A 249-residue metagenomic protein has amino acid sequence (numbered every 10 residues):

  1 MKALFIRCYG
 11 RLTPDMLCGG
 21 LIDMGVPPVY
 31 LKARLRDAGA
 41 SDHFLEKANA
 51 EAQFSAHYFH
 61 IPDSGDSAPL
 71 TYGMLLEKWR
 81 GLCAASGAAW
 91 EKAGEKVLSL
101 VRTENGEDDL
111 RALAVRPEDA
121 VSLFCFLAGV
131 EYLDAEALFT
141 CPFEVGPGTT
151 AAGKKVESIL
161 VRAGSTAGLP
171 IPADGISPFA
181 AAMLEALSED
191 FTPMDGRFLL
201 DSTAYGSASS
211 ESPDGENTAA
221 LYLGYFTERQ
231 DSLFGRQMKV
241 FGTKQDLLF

Functional and structural regions predicted by a protein language model:
M1-F5: Extreme N-terminal starter segment of soluble prokaryotic enzymes
D15-P27, G87, L123-D134: Alpha-helical support elements that line or immediately flank enzyme active sites and cofactor-binding pockets
I22-M24, G242-F249: Short, surface-exposed ligand-recognition loops at beta-strand->loop->(often short) alpha-helix junctions that present
D23-D108, R162-S165, I171-A181, M194-L200: Glycine-rich nucleotide/cofactor/substrate-binding loop typically near the N-terminus or early in the first domain
P28-Y30, A128-K244: Mobile "lid/hinge" segments at catalytic clefts and subdomain interfaces of large enzymes
A89-A93, V115-S122, A152, P172-A180 (+2 more regions): Short, contiguous, pocket-lining structural segments that sit at or immediately flank catalytic/ligand-binding sites
V97-T149: Gly/Ser-rich oxyanion-binding loop with an adjacent helix/lid that shapes the negatively charged ligand pocket
